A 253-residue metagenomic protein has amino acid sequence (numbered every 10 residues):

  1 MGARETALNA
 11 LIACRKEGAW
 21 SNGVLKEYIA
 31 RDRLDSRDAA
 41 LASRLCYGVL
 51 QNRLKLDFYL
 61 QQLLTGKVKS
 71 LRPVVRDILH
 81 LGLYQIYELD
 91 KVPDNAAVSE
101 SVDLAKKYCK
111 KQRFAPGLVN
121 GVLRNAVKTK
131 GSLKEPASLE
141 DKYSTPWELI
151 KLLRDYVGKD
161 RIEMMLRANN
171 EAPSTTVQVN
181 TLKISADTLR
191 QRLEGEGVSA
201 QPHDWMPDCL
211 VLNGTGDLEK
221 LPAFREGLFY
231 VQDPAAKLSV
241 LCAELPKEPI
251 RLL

Functional and structural regions predicted by a protein language model:
M1-K220: Class I Rossmann-like S-adenosyl-L-methionine
A172, P246-K247: Short, flexible coil/linker segments at domain boundaries that flank nucleotide/cofactor-interacting
F224-E244: Conserved SAM-binding loop and adjacent beta-strand
E248-L253: Conserved class I S-adenosyl-L-methionine
